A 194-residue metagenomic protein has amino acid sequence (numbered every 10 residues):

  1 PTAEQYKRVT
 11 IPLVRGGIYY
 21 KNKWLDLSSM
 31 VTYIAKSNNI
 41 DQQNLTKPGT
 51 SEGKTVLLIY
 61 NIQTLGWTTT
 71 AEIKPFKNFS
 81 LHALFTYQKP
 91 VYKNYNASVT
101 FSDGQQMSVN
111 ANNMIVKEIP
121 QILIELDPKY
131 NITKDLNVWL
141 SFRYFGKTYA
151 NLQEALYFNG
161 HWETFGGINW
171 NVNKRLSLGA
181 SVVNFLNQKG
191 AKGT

Functional and structural regions predicted by a protein language model:
P1-T2, N39-P48, E52, Q88 (+4 more regions): Outer-membrane beta-barrel translocator domains and adjoining extracellular loop/strand segments of Gram-negative
Q5-L58, Q63: Membrane-embedded beta-barrel scaffold of Gram-negative outer-membrane proteins
Y6-V14, K74, S80-H82, N113-T194: Conserved C-terminal beta-signal and adjacent last beta-strands/turns of outer-membrane beta-barrel proteins
R8, N22-W24, S51-G53, N78 (+3 more regions): Intrinsic-disorder/low-complexity loop/linker signature
T32-K36, L57-T148: Gram-negative outer-membrane beta-barrel transporters
K47, K54-I59, S108-N110, F165-N171: Short, surface-exposed, polar/charged, turn-prone segments marking secondary-structure boundaries
